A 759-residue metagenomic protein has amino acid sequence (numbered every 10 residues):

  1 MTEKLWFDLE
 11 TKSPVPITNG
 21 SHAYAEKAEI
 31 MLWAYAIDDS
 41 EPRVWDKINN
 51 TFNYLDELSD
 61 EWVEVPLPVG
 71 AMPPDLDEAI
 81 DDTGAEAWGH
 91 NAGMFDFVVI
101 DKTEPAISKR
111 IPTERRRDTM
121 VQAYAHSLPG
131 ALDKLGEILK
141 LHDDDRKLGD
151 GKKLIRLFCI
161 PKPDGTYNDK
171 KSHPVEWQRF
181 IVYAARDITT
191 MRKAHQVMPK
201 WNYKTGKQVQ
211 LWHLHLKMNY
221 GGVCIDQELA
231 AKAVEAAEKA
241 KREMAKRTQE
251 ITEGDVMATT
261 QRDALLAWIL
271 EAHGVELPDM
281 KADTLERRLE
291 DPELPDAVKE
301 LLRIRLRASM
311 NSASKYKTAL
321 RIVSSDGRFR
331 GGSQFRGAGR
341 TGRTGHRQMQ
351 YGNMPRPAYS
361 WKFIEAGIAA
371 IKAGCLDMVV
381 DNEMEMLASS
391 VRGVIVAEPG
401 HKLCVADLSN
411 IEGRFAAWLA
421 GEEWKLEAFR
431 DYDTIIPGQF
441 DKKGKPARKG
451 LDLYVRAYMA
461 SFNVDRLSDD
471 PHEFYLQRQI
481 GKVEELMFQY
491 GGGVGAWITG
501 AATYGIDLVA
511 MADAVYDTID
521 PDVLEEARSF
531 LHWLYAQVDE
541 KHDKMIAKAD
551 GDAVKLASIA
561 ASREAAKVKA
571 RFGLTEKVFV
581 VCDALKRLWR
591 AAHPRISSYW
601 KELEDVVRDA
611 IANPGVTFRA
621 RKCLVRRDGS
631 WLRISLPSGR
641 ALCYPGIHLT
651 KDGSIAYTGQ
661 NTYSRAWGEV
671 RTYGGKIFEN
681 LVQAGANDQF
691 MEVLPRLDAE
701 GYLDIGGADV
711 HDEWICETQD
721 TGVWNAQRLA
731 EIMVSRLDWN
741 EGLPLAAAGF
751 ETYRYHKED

Functional and structural regions predicted by a protein language model:
M1-E3, L76-D81, M386-K402, A699: A short acidic-Thr-Gly-centered motif at the start of a beta-strand
M1-V15, S127, I138-K140, D144 (+6 more regions): Conserved "right-hand" nucleotidyltransferase catalytic core of DNA-directed polymerases
T2-A36: Gly/Thr-rich phosphate-binding beta-strand-loop-beta motif of the actin/hexokinase/Hsp70
D39-D77, A85-P199, K207, K449-F462 (+1 more regions): Active-site-proximal helix-loop-helix substrate-binding element of RNase H-like nuclease domains
W88, R186-R192, S409, G674-P695: Conserved pre-motif C helix in the palm subdomain of viral-like polymerases
G93-S108, H126, L266-E271, S409-W424 (+1 more regions): Short active-site loop/helix that positions an aromatic residue
R336-D469, Y475: Function-dense linear segments that define catalytic or interfacial modules in macromolecule-processing proteins
V693, L697-A748: C-terminal structured "cap/appendage" subdomains that terminate the fold
